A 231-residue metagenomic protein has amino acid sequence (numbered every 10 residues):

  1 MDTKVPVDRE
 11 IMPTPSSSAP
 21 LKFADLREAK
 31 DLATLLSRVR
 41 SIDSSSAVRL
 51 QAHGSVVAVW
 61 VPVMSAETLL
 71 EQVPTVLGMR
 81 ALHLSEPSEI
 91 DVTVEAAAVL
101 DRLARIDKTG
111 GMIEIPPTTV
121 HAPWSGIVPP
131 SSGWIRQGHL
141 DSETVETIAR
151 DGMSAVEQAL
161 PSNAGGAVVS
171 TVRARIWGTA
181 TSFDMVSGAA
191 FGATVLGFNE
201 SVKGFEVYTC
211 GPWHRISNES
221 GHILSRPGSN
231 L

Functional and structural regions predicted by a protein language model:
D2-P74: N-terminal ordered "arm"
A24, Q51, S85, T93-E95 (+1 more regions): A structural detector for beta-sheet-dominated domains
W60-V61, T68-R80, I223-L231: Short amphipathic beta-strand/extended segments with alternating polar/hydrophobic composition
T68-I106: A broadly used, surface-exposed interaction patch
T93-L231: Long, compositionally biased intrinsically disordered terminal regions
